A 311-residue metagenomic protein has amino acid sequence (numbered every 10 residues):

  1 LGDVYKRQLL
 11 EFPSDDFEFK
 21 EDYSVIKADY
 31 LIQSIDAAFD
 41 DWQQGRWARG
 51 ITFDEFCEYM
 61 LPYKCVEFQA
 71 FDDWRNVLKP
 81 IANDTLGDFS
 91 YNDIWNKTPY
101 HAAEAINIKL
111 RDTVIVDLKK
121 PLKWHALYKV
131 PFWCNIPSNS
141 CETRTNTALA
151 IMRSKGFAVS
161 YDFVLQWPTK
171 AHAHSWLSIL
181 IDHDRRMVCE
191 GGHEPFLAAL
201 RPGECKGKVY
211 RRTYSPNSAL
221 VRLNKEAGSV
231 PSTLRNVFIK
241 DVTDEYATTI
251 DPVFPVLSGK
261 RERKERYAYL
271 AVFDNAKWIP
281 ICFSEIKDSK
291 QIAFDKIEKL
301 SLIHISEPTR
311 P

Functional and structural regions predicted by a protein language model:
L1-Y5, H304-P311: Short, small-residue-biased leader/transition segments that mark boundaries at the very start of proteins
G2-I136, H172: Secondary-structure boundary elements
N92-K109, L118-P131, I136-P231: Hydrophobic/aromatic-rich core segments of domains that either
R222-I250: Beta-strand-rich domain onsets/edges
I250-G259: A short, amphipathic beta-strand motif
G259-K277: Short, ordered, surface-exposed loop/turn motifs in non-cytosolic proteins
N275-I292: Short, acidic Ser/Thr/Gly-rich low-complexity loop/linker segments typical of extracellular and cell-surface proteins
Q291-L302: Short Pro-Gly-centered beta-turn/loop motif in secreted/extracellular proteins
